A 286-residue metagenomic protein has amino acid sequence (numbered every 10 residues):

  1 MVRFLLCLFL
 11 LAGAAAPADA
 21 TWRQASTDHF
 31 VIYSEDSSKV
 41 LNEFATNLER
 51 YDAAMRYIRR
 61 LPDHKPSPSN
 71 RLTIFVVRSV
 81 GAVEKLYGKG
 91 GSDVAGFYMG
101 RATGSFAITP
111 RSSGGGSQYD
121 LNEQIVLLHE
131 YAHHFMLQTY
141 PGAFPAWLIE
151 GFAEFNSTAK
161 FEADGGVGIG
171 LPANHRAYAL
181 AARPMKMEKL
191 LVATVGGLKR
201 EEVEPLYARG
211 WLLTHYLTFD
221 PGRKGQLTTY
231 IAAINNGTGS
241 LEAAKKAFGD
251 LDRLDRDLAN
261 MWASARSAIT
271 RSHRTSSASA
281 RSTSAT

Functional and structural regions predicted by a protein language model:
F4-G13: Bacterial N-terminal signal peptides
A18-P145, N156, K160-E162, V192-R200 (+2 more regions): Juxtacatalytic substrate-recognition/specificity segment
G81, T139-L191, A247-A259: Post-HExxH zinc-binding segment in Zn-dependent metallohydrolases
K85-K89, L137, D164-G168, P172 (+2 more regions): Short, solvent-exposed loop/turn and secondary-structure capping segments
R183-A244: Active-site-proximal alpha-helical
N236-T286: Beta/coil-rich, acidic/histidine-enriched accessory regions frequently appended to metallopeptidases
